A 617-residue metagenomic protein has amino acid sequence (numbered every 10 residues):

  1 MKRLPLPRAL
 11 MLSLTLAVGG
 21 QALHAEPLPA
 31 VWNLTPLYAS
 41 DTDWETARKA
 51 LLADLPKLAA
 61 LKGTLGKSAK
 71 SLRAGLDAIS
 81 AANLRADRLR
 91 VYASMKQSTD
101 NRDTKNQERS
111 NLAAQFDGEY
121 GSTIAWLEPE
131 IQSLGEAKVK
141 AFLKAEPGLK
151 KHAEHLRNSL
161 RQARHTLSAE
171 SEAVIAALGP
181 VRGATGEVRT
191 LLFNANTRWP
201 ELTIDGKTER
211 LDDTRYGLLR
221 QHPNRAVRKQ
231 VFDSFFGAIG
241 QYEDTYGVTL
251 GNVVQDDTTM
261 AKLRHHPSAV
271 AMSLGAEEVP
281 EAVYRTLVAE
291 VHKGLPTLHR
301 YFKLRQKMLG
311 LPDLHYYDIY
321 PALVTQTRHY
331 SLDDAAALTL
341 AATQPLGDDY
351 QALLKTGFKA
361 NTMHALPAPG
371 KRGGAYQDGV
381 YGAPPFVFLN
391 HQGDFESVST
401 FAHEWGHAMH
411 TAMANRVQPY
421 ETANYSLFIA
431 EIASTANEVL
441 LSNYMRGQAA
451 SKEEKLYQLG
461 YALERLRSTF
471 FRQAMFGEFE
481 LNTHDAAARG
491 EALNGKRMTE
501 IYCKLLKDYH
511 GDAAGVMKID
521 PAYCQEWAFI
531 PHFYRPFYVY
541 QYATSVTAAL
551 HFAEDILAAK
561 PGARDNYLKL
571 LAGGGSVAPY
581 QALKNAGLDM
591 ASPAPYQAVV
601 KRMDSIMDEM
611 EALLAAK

Functional and structural regions predicted by a protein language model:
M1-M11: Bacterial N-terminal signal peptides that target proteins for export
A9-G19: Bacterial N-terminal signal peptides
L23-T325, L613-A616: A well-structured
E26, L34-A39, I131-L134, R157-T166 (+7 more regions): C-terminal, non-catalytic "cap/extension" segments appended to globular domains
H265, Q392-A412, S434, V439 (+2 more regions): Active-site recognition of the HExxH zinc-binding catalytic motif
R328-L332, V380-A402: Short pre-active-site segment immediately N-terminal to the catalytic Zn-binding motif
R328-Y330, M363-A383: Catalytic zinc-binding patch centered on the HExxH motif and its immediate surroundings that defines zinc-dependent
N424-E453, A462-S468, S545: Post-HExxH zinc-binding segment in Zn-dependent metallohydrolases
